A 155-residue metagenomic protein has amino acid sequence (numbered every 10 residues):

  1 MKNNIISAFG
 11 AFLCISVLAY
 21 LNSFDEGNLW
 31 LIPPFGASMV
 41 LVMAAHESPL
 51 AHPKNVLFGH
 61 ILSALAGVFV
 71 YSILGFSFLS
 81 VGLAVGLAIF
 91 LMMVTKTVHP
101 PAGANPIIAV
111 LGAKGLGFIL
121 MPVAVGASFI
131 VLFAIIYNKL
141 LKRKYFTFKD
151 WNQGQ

Functional and structural regions predicted by a protein language model:
M1-I61, L65, F69, L74-G82 (+1 more regions): Alpha-helical transmembrane segments and their membrane-interface boundaries that form or gate the permeation pathway
W30-A45, V85-G115: Pore- and pathway-forming membrane helices of multi-pass small-molecule/ion transporters and channels
